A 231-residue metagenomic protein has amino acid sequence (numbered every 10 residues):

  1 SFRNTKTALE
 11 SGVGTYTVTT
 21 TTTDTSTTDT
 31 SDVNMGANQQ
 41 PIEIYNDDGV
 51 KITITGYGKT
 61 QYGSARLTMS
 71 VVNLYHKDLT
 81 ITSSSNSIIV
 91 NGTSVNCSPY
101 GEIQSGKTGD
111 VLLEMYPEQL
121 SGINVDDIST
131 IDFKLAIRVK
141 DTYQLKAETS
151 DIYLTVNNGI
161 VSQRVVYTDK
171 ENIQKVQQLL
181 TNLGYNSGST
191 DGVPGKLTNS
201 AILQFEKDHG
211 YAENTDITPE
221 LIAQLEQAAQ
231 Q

Functional and structural regions predicted by a protein language model:
S1-E10, Y16, S64, G92-L145 (+1 more regions): Short, solvent-exposed, Trp/other aromatic-anchored flexible loops in extracytoplasmic proteins
T25-Q40, V156-E171, I222-Q231: Intrinsically disordered, low-complexity Ser/Thr-rich linker and spacer segments in cell-wall-related proteins
D32-Q61: Low-complexity, acidic Ser/Thr/Pro/Gly-rich terminal tails and inter-domain linkers that flank the onset of structured
N38, K51-G56, S83, S94-Y100 (+1 more regions): Short structured motifs
Q61-T68: Short, solvent-exposed loop/turn segments enriched in Ser/Thr/Gly
V71-H76: Asparagine-centered strand-capping/turn motif at beta-strand->loop junctions
K77-S85, D126: Short, hydrophobic/aromatic beta-strand segments
Y167-E171, T181-S200, Q204-A223: Short acidic, glycine/serine/threonine-rich helix-capping segments at coil-helix boundaries
